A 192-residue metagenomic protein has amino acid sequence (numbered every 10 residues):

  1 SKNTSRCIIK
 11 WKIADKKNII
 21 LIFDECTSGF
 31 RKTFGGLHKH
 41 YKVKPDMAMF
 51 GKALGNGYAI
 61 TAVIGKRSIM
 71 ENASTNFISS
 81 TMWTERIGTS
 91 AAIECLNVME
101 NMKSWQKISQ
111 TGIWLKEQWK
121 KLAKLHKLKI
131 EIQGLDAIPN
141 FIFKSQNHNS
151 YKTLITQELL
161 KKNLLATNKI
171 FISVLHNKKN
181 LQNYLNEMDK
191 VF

Functional and structural regions predicted by a protein language model:
S1-F192: Conserved N-terminal phosphate-binding loop of PLP-dependent enzymes in the Aspartate aminotransferase
